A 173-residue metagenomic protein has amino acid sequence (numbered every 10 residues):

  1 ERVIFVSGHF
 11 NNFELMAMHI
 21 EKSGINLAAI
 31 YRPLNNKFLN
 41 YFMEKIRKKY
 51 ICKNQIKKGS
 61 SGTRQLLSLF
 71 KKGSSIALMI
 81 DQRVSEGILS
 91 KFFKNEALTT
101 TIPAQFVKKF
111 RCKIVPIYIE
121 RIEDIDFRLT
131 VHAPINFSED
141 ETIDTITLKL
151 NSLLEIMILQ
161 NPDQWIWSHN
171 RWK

Functional and structural regions predicted by a protein language model:
R2-G59, S85-S90, N95-E96, R121: Catalytic core of membrane glycerolipid acyltransferases/transacylases, capturing the structured, soluble-facing
K22-N26, S60-K173: Non-catalytic C-terminal accessory region of glycerolipid acyltransferases and related lyso-lipid remodeling enzymes
